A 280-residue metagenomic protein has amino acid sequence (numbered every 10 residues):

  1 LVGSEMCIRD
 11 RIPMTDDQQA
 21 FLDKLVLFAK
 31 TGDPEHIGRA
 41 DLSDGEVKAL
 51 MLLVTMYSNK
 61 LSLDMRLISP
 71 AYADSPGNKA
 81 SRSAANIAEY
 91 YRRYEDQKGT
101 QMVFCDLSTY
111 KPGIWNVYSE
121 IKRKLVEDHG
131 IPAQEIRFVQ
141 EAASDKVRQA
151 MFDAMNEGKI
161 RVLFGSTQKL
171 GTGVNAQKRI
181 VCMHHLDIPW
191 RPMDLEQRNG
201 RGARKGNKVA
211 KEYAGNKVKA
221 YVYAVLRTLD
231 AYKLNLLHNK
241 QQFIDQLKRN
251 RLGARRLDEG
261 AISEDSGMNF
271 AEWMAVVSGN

Functional and structural regions predicted by a protein language model:
L1-C7: Short, small-residue-biased leader/transition segments that mark boundaries at the very start of proteins
T15-Q19, S108-Y110, S144, K169-G171 (+3 more regions): Conserved nucleotide-binding/hydrolysis micro-motifs of P-loop NTPases
F21-R39, A71-C105: Conserved interdomain hinge at the start of the Helicase C-terminal
L107-Q140: Conserved helicase motor "Helicase C" RecA-like lobe of SF1/SF2 P-loop NTPases
P132-T167: Conserved helicase ATPase core of P-loop NTP-dependent helicases/translocases
Q149-F152, L163-D187, R191-G215: SF2 helicase motor core recognition
M193-N199, A203-G279: A conserved SF2-helicase RecA2
